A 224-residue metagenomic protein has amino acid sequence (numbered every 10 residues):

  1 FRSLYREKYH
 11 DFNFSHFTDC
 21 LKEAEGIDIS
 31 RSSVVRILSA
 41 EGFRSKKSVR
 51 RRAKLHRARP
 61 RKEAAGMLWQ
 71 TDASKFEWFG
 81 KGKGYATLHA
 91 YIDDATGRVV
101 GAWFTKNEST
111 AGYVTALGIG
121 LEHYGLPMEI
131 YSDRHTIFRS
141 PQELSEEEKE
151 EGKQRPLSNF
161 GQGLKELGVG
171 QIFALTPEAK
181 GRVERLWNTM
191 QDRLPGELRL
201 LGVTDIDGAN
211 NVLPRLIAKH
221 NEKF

Functional and structural regions predicted by a protein language model:
F1-E77, E147-R155: Basic, flexible linker segments flanking DNA-binding modules in nucleic acid-interacting mobile-element proteins
Y5-Y9, L121, N221: N-terminal cationic-hydrophobic initiation segments that often serve targeting/anchoring roles
H16-D19, S33-R36, R51, A174-A179 (+1 more regions): Short, surface-exposed recognition loops or helix-turn segments adjacent to catalytic cores
T18, V35, G118, G161 (+1 more regions): Short glycine-/small-residue-rich flexible loop motifs, especially phosphate/cofactor-binding loops
D28, A65-L88, D94-N210: RNase H-like DDE/DDD metal-dependent nuclease/strand-transfer catalytic core used by mobile genetic elements
I37-A40, R215, K219: Alpha-helical scaffold segments in carbohydrate-active enzymes
A86, I217-F224: C-terminal, beta-rich DNA-binding module of retroviral/retroelements integrases
